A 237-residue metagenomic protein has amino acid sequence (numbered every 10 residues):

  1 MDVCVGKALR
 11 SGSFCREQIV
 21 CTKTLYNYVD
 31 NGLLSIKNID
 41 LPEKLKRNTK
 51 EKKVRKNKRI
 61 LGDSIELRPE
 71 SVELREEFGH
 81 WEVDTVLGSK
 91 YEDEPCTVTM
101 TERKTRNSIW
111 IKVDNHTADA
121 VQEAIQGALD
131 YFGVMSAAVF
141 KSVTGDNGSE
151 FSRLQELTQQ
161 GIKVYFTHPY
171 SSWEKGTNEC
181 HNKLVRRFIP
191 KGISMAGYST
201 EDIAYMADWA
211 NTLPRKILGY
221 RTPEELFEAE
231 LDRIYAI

Functional and structural regions predicted by a protein language model:
M1-C15: DNA-recognition alpha helix
C4, L25, D84, R106 (+5 more regions): Mobile genetic element proteins and their domesticated derivatives, centered on retroelements and DNA transposons
F14-L74: Basic, flexible linker segments flanking DNA-binding modules in nucleic acid-interacting mobile-element proteins
F78-S89: Two-metal-ion RNase H-like nuclease active-site motif
V86, D93-I109: Short conserved beta-strand segments at catalytic cores or DNA/RNA-binding microdomains of nucleic-acid binding
S89, D93, W110-M135: Active-site beta-loop-alpha junctions of metal-dependent nucleic acid enzymes, especially the RNase H-like/DDE
G145-N147, S152-L157, F166-I189, A196-D208: RNase H-like two-metal-ion nuclease catalytic core shared by retroviral integrases and related mobile-element nucleases
K191-I237: C-terminal domain-tail junction helix/linker
